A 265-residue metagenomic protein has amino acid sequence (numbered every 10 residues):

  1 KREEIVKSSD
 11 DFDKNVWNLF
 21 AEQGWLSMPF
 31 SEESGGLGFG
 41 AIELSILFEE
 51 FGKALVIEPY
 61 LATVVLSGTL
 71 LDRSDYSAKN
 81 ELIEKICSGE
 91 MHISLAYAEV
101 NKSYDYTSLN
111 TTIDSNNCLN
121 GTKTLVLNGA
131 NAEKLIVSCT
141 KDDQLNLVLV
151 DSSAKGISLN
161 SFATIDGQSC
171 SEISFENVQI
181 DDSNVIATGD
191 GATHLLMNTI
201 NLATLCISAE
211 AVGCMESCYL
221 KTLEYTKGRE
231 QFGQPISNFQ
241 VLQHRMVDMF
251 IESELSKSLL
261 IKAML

Functional and structural regions predicted by a protein language model:
K1-L61, E81, K85: Amphipathic, small/basic residue-rich leader segments at the start of a protein or domain
R2, G89-V100: A short, Trp-centered hydrophobic/proline-enriched beta-strand micro-motif
G24, S31, L47, D75 (+7 more regions): Buried hydrophobic positions in well-ordered alpha/beta secondary-structure cores of metabolic enzymes
W25, G52-K53, S158-E254: Glycine-rich beta->alpha junctions and the first turn(s) of the following alpha-helix
F39-G40, D105-T107, N128-A132: Short glycine/proline-enriched turns and hinge-like loops at secondary-structure junctions
V56-S77: N-terminal glycine-rich flavin-associated loop
T111-D114: A structural signal for short hydrophobic beta-strand segments in well-ordered beta-sheet cores
N120-S158: A short core secondary-structure module
